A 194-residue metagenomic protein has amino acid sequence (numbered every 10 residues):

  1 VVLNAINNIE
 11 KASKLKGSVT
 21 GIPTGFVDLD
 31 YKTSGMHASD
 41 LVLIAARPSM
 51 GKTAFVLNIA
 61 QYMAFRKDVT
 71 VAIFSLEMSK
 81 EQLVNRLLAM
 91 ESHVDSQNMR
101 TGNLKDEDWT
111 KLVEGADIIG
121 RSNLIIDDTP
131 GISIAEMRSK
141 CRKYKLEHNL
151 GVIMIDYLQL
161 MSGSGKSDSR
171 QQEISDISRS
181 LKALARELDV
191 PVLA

Functional and structural regions predicted by a protein language model:
V1-A38, V94, D108-T110, E114-N123 (+2 more regions): Core recognition of P-loop NTPase motor domains used across DNA-transaction enzymes
H37-V42, V69: Pre-Walker A (Motif I) flank of P-loop NTPase domains
A45: Residues at the beta-strand->loop junction immediately N-terminal to the Walker
P48: The conserved Walker
K52: Conserved lysine of the Walker
Y62-F65, E173-A194: Substrate-engagement module of ASCE P-loop NTPases
Y62-N149, G163: Cytosolic-facing regulatory segments adjacent to core modules
